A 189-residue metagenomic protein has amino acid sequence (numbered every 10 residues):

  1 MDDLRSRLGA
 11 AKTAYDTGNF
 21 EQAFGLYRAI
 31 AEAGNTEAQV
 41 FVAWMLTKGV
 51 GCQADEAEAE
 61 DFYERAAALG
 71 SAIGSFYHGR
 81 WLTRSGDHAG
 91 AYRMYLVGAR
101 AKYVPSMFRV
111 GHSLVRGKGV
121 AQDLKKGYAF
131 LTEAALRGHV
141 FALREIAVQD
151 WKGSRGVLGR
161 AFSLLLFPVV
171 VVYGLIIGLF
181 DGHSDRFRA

Functional and structural regions predicted by a protein language model:
D2, A33-N35, K48-V50, A68-S71 (+6 more regions): Short helix-capping/linker turns of helical repeat alpha-solenoids
D3-A29, A33, W44-K48: Alpha-helical segment of the N-proximal tetratricopeptide repeat
R7-T13, F41-K48, S75-R84, R109-R116 (+1 more regions): Hydrophobic face of amphipathic alpha-helices that form TPR/SEL1-like repeat modules and related alpha-solenoid
A121-L143, A147-S154, A161-V171: TPR/TPR-like (Sel1-like) alpha-helical repeat modules
